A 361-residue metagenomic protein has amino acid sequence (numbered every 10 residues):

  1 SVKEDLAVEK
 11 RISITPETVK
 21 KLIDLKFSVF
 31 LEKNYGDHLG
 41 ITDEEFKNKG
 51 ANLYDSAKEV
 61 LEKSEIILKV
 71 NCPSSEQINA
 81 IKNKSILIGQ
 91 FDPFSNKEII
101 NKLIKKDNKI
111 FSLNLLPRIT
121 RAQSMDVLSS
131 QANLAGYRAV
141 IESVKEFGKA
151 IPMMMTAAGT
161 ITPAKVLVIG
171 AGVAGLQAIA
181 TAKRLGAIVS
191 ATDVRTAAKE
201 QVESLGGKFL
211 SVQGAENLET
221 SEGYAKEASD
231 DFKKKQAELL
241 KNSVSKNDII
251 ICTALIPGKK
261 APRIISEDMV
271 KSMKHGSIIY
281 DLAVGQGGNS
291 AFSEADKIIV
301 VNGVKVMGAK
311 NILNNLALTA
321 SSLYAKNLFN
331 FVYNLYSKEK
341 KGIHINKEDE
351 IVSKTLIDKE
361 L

Functional and structural regions predicted by a protein language model:
S1-K102, K106: An N-terminal-biased, well-structured beta-alpha scaffold segment characteristic of Rossmann-like dinucleotide-binding
V2-H38, A150-S243: Glycine-rich phosphate/diphosphate-binding loop of Rossmann-like nucleotide-binding domains
K3-A7, S75-K165: Glycine/serine-rich phosphate-binding loop and adjoining beta1-alpha1 elements at the start of nucleotide-handling
V19, D43, I78, I100 (+4 more regions): Generic hydrophobic/aromatic pocket-lining and core-packing "Φ" positions
G50-E65, C72-P73, E219-I250, A254-K271 (+2 more regions): A structured beta-alpha segment of the ubiquitous adenosine-cofactor-binding alpha/beta core
F94-M125, K259-L313: Rossmann-fold NAD(P)-binding glycine/threonine-rich loop
N114-L115, T120-A157, N289-L361: Adenosine-phosphate binding glycine-rich loop
